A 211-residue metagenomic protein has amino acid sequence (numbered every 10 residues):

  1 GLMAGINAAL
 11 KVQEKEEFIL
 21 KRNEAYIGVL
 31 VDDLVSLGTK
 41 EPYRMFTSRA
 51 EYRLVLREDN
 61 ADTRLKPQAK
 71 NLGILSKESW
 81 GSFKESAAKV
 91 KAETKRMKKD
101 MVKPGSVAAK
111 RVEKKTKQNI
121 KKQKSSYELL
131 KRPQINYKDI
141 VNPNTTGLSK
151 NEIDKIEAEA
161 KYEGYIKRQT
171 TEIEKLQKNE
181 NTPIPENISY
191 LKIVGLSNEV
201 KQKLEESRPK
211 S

Functional and structural regions predicted by a protein language model:
G1-F18: Internal hydrophobic alpha-helix adjacent to the cofactor/substrate pocket in enzyme cavities
A4-N7, V29-L30, K161: Generic recognition of well-ordered alpha-helical segments
E14-K77, G81: Mid-to-C-terminal Rossmann-like scaffold of FAD/NAD(P)H-dependent oxidoreductases
R49, V55, A61, K66-S211: Extended, charge-enriched "interface" segments that sit outside catalytic cores
